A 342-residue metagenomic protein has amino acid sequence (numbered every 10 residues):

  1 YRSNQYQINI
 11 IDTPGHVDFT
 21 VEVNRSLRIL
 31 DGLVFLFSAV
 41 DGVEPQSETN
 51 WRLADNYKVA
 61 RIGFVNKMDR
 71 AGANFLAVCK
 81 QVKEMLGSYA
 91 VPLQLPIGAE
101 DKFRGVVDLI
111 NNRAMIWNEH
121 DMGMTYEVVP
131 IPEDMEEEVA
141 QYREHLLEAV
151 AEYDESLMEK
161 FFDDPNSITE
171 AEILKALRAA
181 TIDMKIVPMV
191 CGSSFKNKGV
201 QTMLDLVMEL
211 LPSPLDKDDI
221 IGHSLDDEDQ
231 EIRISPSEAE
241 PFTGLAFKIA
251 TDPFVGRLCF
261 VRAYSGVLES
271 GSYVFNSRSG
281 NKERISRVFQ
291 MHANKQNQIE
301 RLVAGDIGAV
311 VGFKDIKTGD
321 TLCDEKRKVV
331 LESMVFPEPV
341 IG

Functional and structural regions predicted by a protein language model:
Y1-G342: Structural and coupling elements of P-loop NTPases
